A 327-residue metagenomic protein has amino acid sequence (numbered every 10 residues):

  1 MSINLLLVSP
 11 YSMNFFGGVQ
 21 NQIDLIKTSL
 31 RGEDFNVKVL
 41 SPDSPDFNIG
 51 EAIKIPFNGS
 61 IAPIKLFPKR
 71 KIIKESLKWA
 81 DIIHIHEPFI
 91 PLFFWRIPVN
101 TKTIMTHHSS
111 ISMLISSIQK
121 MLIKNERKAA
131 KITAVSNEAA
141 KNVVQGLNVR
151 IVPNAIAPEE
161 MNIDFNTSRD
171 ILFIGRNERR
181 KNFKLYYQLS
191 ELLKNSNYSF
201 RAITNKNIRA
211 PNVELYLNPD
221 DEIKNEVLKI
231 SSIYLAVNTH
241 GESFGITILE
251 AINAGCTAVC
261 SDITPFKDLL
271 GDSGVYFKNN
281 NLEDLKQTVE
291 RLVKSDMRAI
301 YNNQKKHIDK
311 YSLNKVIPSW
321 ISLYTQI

Functional and structural regions predicted by a protein language model:
L6-V8, N162-K181, Y187-E191: Conserved donor-binding/catalytic core segment of Leloir-type glycosyltransferases
L7-K65: N-terminal strand-loop element at the rim of the active site of nucleotide-sugar-dependent glycosyltransferases
F67, V213-L228, T239-G241, N280: Conserved active-site histidine-acidic residue motif and adjacent donor-binding/catalytic loop of glycosyltransferases
I85-P91, H107-S110: Short His-centered aromatic/hydrophobic patch
E126-M161: Donor nucleotide-sugar binding/catalytic pocket of nucleotide-sugar-dependent glycosyltransferases
M161, R180, M297-Q326: A charged, aromatic-enriched C-terminal amphipathic alpha-helix characteristic of glycosyltransferases across folds
T257-C260: Short hydrophobic beta-strand element within catalytic cores of glycosyltransferases and related nucleotide-activated
G274-E283, E290-D296: Conserved acidic donor-binding segment of nucleotide-sugar-dependent glycosyltransferases
